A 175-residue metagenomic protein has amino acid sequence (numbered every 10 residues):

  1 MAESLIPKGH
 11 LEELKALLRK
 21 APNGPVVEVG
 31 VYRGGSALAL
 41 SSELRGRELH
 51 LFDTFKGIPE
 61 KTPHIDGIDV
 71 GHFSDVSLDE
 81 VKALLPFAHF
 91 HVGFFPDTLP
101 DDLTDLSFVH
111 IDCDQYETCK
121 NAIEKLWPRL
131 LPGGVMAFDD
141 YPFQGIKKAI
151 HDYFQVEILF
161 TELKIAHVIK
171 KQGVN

Functional and structural regions predicted by a protein language model:
M1-L5, K15-N175: S-adenosylmethionine/decaboxylated-SAM
G9-H10: N-terminal pre-P-loop "Q-motif" helix
